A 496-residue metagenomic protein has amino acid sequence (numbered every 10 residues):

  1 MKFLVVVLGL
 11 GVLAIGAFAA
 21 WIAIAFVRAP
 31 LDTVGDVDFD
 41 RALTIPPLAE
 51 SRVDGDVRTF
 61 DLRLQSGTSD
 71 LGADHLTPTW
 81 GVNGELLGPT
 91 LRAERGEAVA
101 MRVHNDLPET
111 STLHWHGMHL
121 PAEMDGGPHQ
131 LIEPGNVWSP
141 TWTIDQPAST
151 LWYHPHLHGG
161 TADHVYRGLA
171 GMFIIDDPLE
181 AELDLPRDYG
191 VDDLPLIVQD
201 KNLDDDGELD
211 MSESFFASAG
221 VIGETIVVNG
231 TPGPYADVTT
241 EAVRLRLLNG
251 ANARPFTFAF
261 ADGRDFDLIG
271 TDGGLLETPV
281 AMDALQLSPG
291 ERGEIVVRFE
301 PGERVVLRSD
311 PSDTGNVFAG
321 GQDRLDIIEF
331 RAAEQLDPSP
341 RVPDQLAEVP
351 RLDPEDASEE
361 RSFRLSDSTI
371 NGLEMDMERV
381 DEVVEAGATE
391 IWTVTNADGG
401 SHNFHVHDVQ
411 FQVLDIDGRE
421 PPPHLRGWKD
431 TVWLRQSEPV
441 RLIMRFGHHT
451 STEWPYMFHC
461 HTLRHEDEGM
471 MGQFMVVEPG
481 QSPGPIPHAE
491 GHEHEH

Functional and structural regions predicted by a protein language model:
M1-L13: N-terminal Sec-pathway targeting helices
I15-F18, G72, W115-G117, E123-P128 (+3 more regions): Active-site pocket scaffolds in enzymes
F18-L287, I295, P301, E329-V342 (+3 more regions): Histidine-centered copper-binding motifs that mark active-site loops of extracellular/periplasmic copper enzymes
M101, P140, L245, I295 (+5 more regions): A generic structural signal for residues embedded in beta-strands
T112, E123, H158-A162, R167-G168 (+4 more regions): Terminal connector regions
A236-T239, Q345-S358, D376, V383-A386: Surface beta-strand/loop "capping" patches
R264-D265, D313-T314, Q410-Q412: Short, surface-exposed beta-strand-loop junctions and turns on beta-sheet-rich folds
